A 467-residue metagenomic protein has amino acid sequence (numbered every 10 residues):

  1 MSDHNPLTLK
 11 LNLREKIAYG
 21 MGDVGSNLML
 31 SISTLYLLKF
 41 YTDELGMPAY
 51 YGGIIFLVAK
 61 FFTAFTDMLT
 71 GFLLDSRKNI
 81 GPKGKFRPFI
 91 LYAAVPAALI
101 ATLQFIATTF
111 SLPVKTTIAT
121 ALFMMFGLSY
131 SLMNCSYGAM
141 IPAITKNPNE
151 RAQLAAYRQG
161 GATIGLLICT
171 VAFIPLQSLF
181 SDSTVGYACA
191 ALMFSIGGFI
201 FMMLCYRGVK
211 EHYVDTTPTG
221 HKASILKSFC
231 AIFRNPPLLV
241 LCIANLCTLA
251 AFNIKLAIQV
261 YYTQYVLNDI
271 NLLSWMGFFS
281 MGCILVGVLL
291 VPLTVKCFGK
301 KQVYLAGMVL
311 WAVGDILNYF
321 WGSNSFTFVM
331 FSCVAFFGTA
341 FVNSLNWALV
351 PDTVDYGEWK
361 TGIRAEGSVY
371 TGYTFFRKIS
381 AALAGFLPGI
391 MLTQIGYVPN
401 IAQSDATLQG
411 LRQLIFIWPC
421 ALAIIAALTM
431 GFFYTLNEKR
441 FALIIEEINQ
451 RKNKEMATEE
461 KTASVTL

Functional and structural regions predicted by a protein language model:
S2-L467: Membrane-embedded alpha-helical bundles of multi-pass transporters/translocases, especially carrier/permease families
